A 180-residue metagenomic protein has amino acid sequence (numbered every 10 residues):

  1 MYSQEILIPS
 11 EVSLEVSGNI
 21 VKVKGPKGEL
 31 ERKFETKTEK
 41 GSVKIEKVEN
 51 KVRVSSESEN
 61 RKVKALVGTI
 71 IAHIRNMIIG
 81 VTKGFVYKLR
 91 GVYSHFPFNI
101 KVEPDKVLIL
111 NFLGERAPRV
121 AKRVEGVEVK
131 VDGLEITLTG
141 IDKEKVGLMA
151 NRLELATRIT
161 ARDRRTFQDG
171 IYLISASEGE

Functional and structural regions predicted by a protein language model:
M1-E180: Ribosome-associated RNA-binding proteins
